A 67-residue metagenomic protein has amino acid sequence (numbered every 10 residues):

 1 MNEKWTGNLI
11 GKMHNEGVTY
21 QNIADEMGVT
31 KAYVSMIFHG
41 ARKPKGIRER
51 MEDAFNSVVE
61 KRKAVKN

Functional and structural regions predicted by a protein language model:
M1-N15, A64: A short, Lys/Arg-rich alpha-helix, primarily the initiator
N22-A24: Short alpha-helical "recognition helix" segments of helix-turn-helix
V29-K43: Recognition helix of helix-turn-helix/homeodomain-like DNA-binding domains that insert into the DNA major groove
I47-A64: DNA major-groove recognition helix of helix-turn-helix/homeodomain DNA-binding modules
N67: Thiamine diphosphate
